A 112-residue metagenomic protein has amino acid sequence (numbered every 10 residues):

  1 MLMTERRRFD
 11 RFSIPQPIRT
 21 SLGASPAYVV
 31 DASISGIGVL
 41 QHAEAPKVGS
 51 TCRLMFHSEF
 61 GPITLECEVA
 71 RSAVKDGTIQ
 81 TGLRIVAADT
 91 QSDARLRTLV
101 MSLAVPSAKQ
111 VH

Functional and structural regions predicted by a protein language model:
M1-I34, R97-H112: N-terminal helix initiation/capping motif
E5-S13, E44-P46, Q80-M101: Short solvent-exposed strand/turn elements
I14, I63-L65, I79: Hydrophobic core residues within well-ordered beta-strands of beta-rich domains
I14-V48, R53, G82-R84: Short strand-loop-strand
T20-A24, F56-L65: Short coil-to-beta-strand transition motifs
A27-V29, L65-R71: Short beta-strand-centered aromatic/proline hotspots
S33, R71-A73, A87-D89: A generic structural motif
S50, M55-H57, D93-V105: Extended Gly/Ser/Thr-rich low-complexity repeat segments, especially those forming or decorating extracellular
